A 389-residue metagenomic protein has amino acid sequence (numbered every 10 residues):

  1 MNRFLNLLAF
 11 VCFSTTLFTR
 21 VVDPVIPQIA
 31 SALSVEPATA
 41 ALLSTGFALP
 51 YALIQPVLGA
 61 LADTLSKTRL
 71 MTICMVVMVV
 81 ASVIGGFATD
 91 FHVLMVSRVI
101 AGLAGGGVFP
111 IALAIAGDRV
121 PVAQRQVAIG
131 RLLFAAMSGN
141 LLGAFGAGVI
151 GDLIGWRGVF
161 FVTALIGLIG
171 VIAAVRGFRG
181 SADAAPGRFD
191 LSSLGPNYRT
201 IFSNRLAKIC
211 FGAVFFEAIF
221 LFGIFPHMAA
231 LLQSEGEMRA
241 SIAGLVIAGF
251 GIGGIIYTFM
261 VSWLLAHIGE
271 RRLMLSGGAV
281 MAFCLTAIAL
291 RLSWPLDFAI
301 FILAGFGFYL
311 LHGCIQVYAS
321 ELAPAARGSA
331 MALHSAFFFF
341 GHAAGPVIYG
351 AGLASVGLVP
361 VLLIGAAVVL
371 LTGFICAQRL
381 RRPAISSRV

Functional and structural regions predicted by a protein language model:
S34, S66, F87-V93, P121 (+2 more regions): Helix-breaking motifs and short loop linkers at transmembrane-helix boundaries and internal kinks in secondary membrane
L53-H92: Conserved MFS/SLC helix-loop-helix module at the cytosolic interface between two early adjacent transmembrane helices
I54-S66, I256-G269, L353-A354: Helix-to-loop junctions at the C-terminal end of transmembrane segments in multipass secondary transporters
A81, H92-A101, P295-L303: Paired small-residue
V93, P121-V122, V127, R131-F178: Helix-loop-helix hairpin linking two adjacent transmembrane segments in secondary transporters
S97-A136: Cytoplasmic helix-loop-helix junction between adjacent transmembrane helices in 12-TM secondary transporters
R179-C210: Juxtamembrane intracellular "pre-TM" segments in multi-pass secondary transporters
R271-I315: C-terminal transmembrane helical hairpin of 12-TM major facilitator-type secondary transporters
